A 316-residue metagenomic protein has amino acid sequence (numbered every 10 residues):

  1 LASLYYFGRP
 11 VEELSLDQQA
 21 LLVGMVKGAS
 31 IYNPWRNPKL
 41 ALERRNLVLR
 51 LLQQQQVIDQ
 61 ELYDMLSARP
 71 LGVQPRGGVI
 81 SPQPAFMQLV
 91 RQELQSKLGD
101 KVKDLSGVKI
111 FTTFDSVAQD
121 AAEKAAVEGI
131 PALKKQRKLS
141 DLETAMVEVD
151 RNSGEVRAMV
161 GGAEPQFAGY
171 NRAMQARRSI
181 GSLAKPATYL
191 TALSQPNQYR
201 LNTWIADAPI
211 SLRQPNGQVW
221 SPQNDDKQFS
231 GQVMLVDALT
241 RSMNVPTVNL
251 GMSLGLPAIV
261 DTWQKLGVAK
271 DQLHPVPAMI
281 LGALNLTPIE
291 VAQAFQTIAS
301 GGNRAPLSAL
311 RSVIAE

Functional and structural regions predicted by a protein language model:
L1-K124, D261-K265, A269-K270, P277-G282 (+1 more regions): Non-catalytic, structured segments within soluble enzyme domains
R9-E12, R76-P82, Q198-I259, R304 (+1 more regions): Conserved catalytic neighborhood of penicillin-recognizing serine enzymes
L14, I110, L139-Q166, L266 (+1 more regions): A short, well-structured edge-of-sheet supersecondary motif
S15, V117-D150, V236-L239, M252: Beta-lactamase-like hydrolase cores
Q18-K27, V48, A125-A126, R151-R157 (+2 more regions): Active-site-proximal alpha-helical segments within enzyme catalytic domains
L52, A122, S153-G154, R177-D207 (+2 more regions): Active-site SXXK
P165-A176: A short, polar/charged loop-to-alpha-helix boundary motif
V219-N224, G255-Q293, P306-A309: Mid-domain, small-residue-enriched loop/turn segments at the edges of structured enzyme/sensor domains
